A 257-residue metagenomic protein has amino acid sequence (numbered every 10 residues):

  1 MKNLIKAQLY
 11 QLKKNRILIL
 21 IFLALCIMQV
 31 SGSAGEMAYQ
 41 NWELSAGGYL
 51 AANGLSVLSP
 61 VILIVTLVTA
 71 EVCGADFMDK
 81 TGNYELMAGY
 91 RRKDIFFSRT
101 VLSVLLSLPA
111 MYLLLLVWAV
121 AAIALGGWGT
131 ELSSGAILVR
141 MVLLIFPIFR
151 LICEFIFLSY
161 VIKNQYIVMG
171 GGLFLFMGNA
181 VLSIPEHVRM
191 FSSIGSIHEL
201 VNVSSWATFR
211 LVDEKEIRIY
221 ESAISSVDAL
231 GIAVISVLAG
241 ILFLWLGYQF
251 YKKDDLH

Functional and structural regions predicted by a protein language model:
M1-L25: Aromatic- and glycine-rich beta-strand/loop motifs that create alpha-glucan
Q11, G74, E85-M87, F155 (+1 more regions): Helix-capping/transition residues at the boundaries of transmembrane alpha-helices and the short helical linkers
L18, A24-V72, F97-Q165, A180 (+1 more regions): Secretory targeting signals
I19, L23, Y84, K93 (+2 more regions): Signature of the 12-TM Major Facilitator Superfamily
I21-I27, I167-N179, S192-L200: Central hydrophobic cores of alpha-helical transmembrane segments in multi-pass integral membrane proteins
A38-G48, M177-F250: Terminal transmembrane helical anchor/hairpin motif
E71-L105: Helix-loop-helix units of permease transmembrane domains in multi-pass membrane transporters, especially ABC
F250-H257: Short cytosolic juxtamembrane segments of multi-pass membrane proteins
